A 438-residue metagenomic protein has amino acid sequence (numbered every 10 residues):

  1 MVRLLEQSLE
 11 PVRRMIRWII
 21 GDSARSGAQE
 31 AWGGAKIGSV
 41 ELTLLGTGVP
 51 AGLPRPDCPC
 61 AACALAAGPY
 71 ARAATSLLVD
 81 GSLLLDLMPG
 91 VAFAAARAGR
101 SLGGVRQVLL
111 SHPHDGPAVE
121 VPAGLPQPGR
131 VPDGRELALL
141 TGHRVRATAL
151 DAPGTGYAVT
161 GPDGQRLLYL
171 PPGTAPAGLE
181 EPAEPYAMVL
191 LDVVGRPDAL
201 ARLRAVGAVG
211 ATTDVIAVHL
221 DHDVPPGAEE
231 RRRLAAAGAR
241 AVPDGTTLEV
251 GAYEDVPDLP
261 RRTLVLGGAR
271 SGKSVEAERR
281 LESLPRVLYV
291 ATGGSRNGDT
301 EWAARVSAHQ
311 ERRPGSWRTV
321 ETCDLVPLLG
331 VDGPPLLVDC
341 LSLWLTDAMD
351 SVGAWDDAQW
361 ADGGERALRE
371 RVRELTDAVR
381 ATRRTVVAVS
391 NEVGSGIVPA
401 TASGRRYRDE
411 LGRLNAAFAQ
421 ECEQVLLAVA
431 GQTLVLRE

Functional and structural regions predicted by a protein language model:
L5-W18: Short, intrinsically disordered low-complexity segments enriched in Ser/Thr with adjacent Pro
G33-R100, P132-E181, D244-P257: Core dinuclear metal-dependent hydrolase active-site scaffold
S82-D133, A183-V189: Active-site metal-binding motif and surrounding structural segment of the metallo-beta-lactamase
R100-G104, E181-P185, L203-T212, L281-E282 (+1 more regions): Short, conserved loop/helix-junction motifs that constitute active-site signature segments in enzyme catalytic cores
T174-D255: Cap/insert and terminal regions of metallo-dependent hydrolase folds
L259-T263, G268: Pre-Walker A (Motif I) flank of P-loop NTPase domains
G267-V331: Conserved P-loop
L345-E438: Replace "adjacent to P-loop NTPase cores in ATP/GTP-dependent enzymes" with "adjacent to NTP-binding cores
